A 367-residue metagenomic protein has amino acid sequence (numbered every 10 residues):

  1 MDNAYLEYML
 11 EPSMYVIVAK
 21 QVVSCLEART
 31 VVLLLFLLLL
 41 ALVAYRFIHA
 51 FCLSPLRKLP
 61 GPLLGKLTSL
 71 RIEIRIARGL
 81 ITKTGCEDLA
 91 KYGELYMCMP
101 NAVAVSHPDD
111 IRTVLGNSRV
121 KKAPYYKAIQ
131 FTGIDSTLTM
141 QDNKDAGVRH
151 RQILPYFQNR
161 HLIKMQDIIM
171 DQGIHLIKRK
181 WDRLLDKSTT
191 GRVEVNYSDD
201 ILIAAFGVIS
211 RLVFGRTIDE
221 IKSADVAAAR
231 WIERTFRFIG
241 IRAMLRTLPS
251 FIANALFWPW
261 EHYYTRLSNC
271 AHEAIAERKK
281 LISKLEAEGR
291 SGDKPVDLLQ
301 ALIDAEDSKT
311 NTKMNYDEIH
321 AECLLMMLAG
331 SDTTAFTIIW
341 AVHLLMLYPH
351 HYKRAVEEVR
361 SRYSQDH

Functional and structural regions predicted by a protein language model:
D2-V148, D167-R179, R183, A204 (+4 more regions): N-terminal membrane-proximal hinge/A-helix region immediately C-terminal to the signal-anchor transmembrane segment
P60, D182-R183, P349-K353, E357: Cytochrome P450 heme-binding "Cys pocket" and the immediately downstream C-terminal segment
K122-Q130, K164-I338, R354: Cytochrome P450 heme-thiolate monooxygenase catalytic core
R149, I153, A355: Residue-level signal for inorganic ion chemistry
E358-R362: Active/binding-pocket-proximal capping segment
S364-H367: Short, intrinsically disordered, charge-balanced linker/junction segments flanking boundaries in proteins
